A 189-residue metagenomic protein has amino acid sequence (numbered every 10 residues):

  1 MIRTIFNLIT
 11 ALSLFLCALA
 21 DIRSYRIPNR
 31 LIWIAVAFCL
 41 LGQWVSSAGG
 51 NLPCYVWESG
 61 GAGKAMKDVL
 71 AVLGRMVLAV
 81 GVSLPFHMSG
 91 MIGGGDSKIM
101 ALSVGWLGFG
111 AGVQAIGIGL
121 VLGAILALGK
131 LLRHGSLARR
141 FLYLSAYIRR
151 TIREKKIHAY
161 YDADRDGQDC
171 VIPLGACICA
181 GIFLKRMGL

Functional and structural regions predicted by a protein language model:
M1-I92, S97-L189: A membrane-topology feature that recognizes alpha-helical transmembrane segments and their immediate juxtamembrane
